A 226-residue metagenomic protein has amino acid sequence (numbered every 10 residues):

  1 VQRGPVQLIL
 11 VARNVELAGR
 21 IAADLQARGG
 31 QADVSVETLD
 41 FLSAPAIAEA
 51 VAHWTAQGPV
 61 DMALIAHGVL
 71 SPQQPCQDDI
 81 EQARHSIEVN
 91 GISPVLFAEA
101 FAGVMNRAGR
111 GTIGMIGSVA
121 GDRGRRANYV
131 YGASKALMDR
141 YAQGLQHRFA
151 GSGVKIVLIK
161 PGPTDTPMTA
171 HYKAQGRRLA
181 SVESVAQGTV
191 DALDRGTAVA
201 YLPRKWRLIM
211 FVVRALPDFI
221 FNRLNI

Functional and structural regions predicted by a protein language model:
G4, R123, G144-K155: Active-site-adjacent segment of SDR/Rossmann-fold oxidoreductases
G4-R20: Conserved glycine-rich Rossmann-like NAD(P)H-binding loop of the short-chain dehydrogenase/reductase
L25-P45: Rossmann-fold cofactor-recognition segment
A48, M62, G68-R84, A127: Conserved mid-core segment of classical short-chain dehydrogenase/reductases
A98, S134: Active-site helix of classical SDR
S118: Residue(s) in the substrate-gating loop at a strand-loop-helix junction that position the organic substrate next
L158, A174-F211: C-terminal helical subdomain
